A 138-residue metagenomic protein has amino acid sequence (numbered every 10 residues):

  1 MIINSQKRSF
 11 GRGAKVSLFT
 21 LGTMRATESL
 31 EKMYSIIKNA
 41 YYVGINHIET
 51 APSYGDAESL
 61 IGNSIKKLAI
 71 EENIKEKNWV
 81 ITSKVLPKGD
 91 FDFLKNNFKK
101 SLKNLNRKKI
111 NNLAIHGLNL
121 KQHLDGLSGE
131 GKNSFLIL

Functional and structural regions predicted by a protein language model:
M1-W79: N-terminal binding-site loop/beta-alpha segment at the start of enzyme catalytic domains that lines or forms
K7-R8, R25, K84, R107-K109: Basic side chains
F19-K32, T82-F93, K121-G126: Active-site mouth loops of central-metabolism enzymes
L21, T50, S83, N112-I115: Conserved beta-strand positions
N78-I81, I110: Hydrophobic/aromatic residues located in beta-strands of well-ordered beta-sheets within soluble catalytic
D90-L138: Glycine/proline-rich, positively charged, aromatic-decorated active-site loop/lid region on the catalytic face
